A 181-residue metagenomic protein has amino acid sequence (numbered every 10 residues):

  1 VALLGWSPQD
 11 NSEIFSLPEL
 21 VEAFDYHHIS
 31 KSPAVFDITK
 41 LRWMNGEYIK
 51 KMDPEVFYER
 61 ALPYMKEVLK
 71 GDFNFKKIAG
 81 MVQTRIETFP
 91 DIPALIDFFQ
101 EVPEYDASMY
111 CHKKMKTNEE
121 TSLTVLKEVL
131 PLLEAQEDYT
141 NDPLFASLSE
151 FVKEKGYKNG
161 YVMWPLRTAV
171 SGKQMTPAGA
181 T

Functional and structural regions predicted by a protein language model:
V1-Y105, S171-Q174, A178-T181: Catalytic adenosine-cofactor/nucleotide-binding cores of aminoacyl-tRNA synthetases and other
R42, E59, K66-K76, I92-T181: Basic, alpha-helical terminal appendages of large translation-related enzymes
